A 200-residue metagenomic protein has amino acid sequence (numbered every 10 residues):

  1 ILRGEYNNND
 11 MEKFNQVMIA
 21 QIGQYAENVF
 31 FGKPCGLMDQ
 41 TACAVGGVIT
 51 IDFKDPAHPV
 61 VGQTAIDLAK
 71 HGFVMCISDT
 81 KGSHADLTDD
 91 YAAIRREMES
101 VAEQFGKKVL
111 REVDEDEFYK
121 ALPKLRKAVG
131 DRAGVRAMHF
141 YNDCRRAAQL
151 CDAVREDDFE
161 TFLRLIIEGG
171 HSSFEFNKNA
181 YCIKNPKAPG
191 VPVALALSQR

Functional and structural regions predicted by a protein language model:
I1-N8: DPxDG-like acidic metal-binding loop motif
N8, F31, A42, G47-R200: C-terminal nucleotide
D10-Y25, L163-E168: Beta-strand segments within the central parallel beta-sheet cores of soluble alpha/beta enzyme folds
I19-K33, Q63: Intrinsically disordered, low-complexity acidic/Ser/Thr-rich segments used as protein-protein interaction/activation
